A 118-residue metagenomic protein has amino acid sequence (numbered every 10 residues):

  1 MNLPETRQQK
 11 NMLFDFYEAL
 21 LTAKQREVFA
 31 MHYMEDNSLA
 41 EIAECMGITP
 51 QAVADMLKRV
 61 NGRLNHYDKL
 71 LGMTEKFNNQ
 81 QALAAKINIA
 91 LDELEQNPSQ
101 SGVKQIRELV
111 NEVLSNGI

Functional and structural regions predicted by a protein language model:
N2-Y17: Short, Lys/Arg-enriched N-terminal segment that forms or immediately precedes the first helix of a structured domain
A23-M34: Short amphipathic alpha helix immediately N-terminal
F29, I42-A43, V53: Hydrophobic positions on the alpha-helical face of helix-turn-helix-like DNA-binding modules
T49-P50: Helix-turn-helix DNA-binding motif, specifically the short coil turn and the N-cap/start of the second
M56-R59: Residues within the DNA-recognition helix of helix-turn-helix
N61-D68: C-terminal flanking helix
L71-S99: Intrinsically disordered, low-complexity basic tails/linkers immediately adjacent to helix-turn-helix/homeobox/MYB/SANT
